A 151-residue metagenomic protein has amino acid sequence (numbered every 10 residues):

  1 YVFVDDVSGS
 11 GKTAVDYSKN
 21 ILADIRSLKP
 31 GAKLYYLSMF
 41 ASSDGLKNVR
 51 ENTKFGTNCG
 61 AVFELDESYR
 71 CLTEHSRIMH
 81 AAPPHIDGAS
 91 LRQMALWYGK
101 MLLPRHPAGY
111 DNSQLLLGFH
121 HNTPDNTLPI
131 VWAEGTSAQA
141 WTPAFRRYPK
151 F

Functional and structural regions predicted by a protein language model:
V2-V4, L37: Structural motif
V4-T13: Ser/Thr-glycine-rich phosphate-binding loops at phosphate-binding pockets of nucleotides, nucleotide cofactors
A14-S18: Short Gly/Thr/Asp-enriched flexible loops that form oxyanion-binding sites at enzyme active sites
K19-F151: PRPP-dependent phosphoribosyltransferase catalytic core
